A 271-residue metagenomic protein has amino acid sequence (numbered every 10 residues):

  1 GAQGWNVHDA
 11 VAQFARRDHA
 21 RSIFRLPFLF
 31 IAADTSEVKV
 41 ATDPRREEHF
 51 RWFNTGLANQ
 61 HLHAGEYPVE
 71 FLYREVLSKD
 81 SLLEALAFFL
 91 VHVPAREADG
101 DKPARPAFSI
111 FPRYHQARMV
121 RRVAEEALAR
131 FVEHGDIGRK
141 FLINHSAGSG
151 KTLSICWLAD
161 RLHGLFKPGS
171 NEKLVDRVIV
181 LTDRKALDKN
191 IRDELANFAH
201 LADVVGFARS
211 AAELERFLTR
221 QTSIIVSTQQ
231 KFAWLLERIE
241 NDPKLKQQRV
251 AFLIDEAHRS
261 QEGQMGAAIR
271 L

Functional and structural regions predicted by a protein language model:
G1-R177, A186-L201, R220, Q230 (+2 more regions): ATP-dependent helicase/translocase motor core
V7-A10, S210, E262-M265: Amphipathic coiled-coil/heptad-repeat helices and related helical stalk/stem segments that mediate oligomerization
A32, L181, L253-I254: Generic enzyme active-site microenvironment
S78, R184, G206-S210: Intrinsic-disorder/low-complexity, polar/charged segments
H145, T182, E256: Short glycine-centered, acidic/aromatic-flanked micro-motifs in structured strand/loop junctions that mark active-site
G150, T182, S260: Residue-level signal for short amphipathic helical patches enriched in basic/charged and nearby hydrophobic residues
A196-E237: Inter-Walker segment of RecA-like/P-loop motor cores
S223-A268: Conserved RecA-like ASCE ATPase "motif II neighborhood" in helicase/translocase motors
